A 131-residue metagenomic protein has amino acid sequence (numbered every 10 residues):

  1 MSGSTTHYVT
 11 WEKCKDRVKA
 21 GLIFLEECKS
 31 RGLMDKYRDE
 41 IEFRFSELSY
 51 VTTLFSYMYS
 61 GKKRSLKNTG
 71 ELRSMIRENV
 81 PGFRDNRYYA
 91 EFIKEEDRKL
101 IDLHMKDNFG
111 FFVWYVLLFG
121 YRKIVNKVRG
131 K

Functional and structural regions predicted by a protein language model:
M1-A20, G61-K67: Nucleotide-sugar-dependent glycosyltransferase catalytic core
H7, E26, F43, E71-E78: Charged/polar, solvent-exposed surface patches and flexible loops
K19-E40, P81-A90: C-terminal, non-catalytic tails of nucleotide-sugar-dependent glycosyltransferases
C28-G32, F55-G61: Secondary-structure edge/capping motif, primarily at the C-terminal ends of alpha-helices and the immediately following
Y37-F43, L66-G70: Short, charged, amphipathic alpha-helical segments
E42-S56: Amphipathic alpha-helical repeat scaffolds of TPR domains
S60-K131: Membrane-interface aromatic/basic loop that binds lipid-linked glycans or pyrophosphate carriers, typified by
